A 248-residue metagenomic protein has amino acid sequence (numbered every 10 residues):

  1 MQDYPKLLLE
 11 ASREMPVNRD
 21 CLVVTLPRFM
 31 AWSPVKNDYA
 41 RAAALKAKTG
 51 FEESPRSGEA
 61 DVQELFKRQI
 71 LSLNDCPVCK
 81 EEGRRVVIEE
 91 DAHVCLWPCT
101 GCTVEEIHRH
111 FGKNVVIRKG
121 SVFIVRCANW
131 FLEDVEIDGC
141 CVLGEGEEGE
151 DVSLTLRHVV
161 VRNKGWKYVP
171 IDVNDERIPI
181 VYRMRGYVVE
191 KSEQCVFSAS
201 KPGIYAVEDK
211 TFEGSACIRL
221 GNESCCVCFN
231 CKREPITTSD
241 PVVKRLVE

Functional and structural regions predicted by a protein language model:
M1-E248: Left-handed beta-helix
